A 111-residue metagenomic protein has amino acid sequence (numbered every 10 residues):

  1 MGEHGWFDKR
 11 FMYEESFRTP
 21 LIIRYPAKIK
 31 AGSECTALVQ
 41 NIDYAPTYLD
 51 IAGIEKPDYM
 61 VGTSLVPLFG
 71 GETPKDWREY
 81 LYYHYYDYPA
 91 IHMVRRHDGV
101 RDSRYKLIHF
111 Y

Functional and structural regions predicted by a protein language model:
M1-E3, F7, I42-A45, D50-Y111: C-terminal cap/loop subdomain of S1 sulfatases and analogous C-terminal strand-loop tails that border
M1-S33, Q40, I91-H92, R96: Histidine-centered active-site microenvironments of extracellular/periplasmic hydrolases and transferases
S33-T36, E55: Short, solvent-exposed loop/turn segments at secondary-structure boundaries
